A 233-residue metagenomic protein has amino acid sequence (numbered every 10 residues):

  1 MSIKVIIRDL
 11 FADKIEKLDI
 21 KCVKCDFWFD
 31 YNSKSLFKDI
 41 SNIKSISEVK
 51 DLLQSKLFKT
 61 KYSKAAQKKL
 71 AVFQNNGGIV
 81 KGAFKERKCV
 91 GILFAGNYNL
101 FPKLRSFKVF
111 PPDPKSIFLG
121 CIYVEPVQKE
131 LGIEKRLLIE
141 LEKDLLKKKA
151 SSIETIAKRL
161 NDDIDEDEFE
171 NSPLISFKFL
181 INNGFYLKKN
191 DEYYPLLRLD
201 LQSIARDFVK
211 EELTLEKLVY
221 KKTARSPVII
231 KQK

Functional and structural regions predicted by a protein language model:
M1-S63, Q67-A71, A150-K233: Terminal substrate-recognition subdomain of acyl/acetyltransferases
Y62-K68, G77, F101-S106: Short acidic (Asp/Glu) patches
A71, F84-C121, D167-E168: Conserved acyl-donor/pantetheine-binding loop and adjacent beta-alpha core of acyl/acetyltransferases and related
G78-G82: Hydrophobic beta-strand residues of extracellular immunoglobulin-like
F94-A95, I122, T155-L160: Short loop/turn segments at strand-loop or loop-helix junctions that form parts of catalytic or ligand-binding pockets
Y98-L100, V127, L160, I204: Short coil/turn motifs at secondary-structure junctions
V124, E130-L146: Conserved acetyl-CoA-binding loop-helix of GNAT-fold acetyltransferases
